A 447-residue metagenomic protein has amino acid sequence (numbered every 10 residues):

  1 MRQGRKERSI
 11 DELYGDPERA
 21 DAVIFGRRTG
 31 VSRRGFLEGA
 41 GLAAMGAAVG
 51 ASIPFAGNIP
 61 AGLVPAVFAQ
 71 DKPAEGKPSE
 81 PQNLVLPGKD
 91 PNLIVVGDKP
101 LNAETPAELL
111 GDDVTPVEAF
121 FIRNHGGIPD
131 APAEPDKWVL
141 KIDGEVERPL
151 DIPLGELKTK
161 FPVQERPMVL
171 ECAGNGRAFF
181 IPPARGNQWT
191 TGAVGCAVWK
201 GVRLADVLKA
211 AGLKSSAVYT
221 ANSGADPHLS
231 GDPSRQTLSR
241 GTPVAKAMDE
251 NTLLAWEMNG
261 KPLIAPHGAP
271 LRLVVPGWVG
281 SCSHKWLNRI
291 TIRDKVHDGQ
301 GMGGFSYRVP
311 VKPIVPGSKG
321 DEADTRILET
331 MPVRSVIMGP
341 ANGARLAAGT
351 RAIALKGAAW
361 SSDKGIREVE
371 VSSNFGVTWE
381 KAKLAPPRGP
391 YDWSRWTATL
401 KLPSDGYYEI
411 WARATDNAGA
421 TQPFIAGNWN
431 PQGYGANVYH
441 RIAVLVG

Functional and structural regions predicted by a protein language model:
M1-G35, N58-A61: N-terminal secretory signal peptides
G4-R8, R19, G39, D71-P78 (+1 more regions): Intrinsic disorder/low-complexity segments enriched in polar/small residues
E12-G15, A22, A40, N92-V95 (+1 more regions): A generic N-terminal leader/anchor concept
P17-R19, M45, N58, A66 (+2 more regions): Short, intrinsically disordered, low-complexity terminal segments
F25, F55-L63, F68-K72, D151: N-terminal export/assembly segments and adjacent metallocofactor-ligating motifs of anaerobic energy-metabolism
G35-L63: N-terminal export signals
D71-G447: Structured, non-membrane catalytic/scaffold regions adjacent to prosthetic-group chemistry
